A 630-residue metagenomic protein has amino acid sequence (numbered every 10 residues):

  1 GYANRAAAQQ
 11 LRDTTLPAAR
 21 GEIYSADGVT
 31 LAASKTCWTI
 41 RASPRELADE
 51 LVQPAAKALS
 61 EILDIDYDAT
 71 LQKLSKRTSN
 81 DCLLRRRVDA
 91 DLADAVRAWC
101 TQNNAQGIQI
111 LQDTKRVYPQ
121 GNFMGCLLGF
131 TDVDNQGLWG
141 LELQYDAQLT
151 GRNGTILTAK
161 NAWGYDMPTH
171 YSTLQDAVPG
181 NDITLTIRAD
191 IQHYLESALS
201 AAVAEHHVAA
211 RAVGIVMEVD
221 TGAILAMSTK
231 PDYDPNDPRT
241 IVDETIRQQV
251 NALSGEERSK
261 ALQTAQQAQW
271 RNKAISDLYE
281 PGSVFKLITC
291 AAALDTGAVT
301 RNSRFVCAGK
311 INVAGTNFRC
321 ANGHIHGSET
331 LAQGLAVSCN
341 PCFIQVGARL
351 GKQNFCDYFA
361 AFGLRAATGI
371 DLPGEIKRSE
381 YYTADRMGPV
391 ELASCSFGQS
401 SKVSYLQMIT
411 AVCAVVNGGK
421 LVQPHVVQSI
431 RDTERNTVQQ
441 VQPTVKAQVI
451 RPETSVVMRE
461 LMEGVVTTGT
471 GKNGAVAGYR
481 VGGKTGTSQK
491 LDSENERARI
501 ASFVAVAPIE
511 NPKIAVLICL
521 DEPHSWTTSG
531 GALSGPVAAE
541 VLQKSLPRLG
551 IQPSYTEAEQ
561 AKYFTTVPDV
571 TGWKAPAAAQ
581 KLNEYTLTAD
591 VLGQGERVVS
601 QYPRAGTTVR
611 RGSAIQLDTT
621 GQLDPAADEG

Functional and structural regions predicted by a protein language model:
Q9-R12, I40-A48, A56-S60, T78-R87 (+11 more regions): Second-shell loop/turn segments in exported
Q10, T15-A19, N153, H207-R211 (+3 more regions): Short, small/polar residue-rich loop motifs at catalytic or cofactor-binding pockets
T14-D64: Juxtamembrane extramembrane loops of integral membrane proteins
A32, A42, E46, P54-E61 (+4 more regions): Small/polar-residue-rich segments within soluble enzyme cores
A32, N161-L174, D220-V284, I288-L520: Beta-lactam-recognizing serine transpeptidase/beta-lactamase-like catalytic domain environment
S34-T39, S43, D134, A226-D232: Short beta->alpha transition motifs characteristic of CBS
D81, P168-A212: Conserved, well-ordered alpha-helix/loop/beta-strand core segments that scaffold catalytic motifs
G478, I518-G630: Ligand-recognition elements built from short beta-strands and adjacent flexible loops
